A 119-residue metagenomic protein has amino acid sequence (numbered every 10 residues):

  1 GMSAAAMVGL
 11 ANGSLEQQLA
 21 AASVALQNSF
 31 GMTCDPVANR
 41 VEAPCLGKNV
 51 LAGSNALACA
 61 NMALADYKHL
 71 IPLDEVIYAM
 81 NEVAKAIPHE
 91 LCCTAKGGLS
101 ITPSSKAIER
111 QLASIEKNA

Functional and structural regions predicted by a protein language model:
M2-A119: Functionally critical mobile loop/hinge segments
